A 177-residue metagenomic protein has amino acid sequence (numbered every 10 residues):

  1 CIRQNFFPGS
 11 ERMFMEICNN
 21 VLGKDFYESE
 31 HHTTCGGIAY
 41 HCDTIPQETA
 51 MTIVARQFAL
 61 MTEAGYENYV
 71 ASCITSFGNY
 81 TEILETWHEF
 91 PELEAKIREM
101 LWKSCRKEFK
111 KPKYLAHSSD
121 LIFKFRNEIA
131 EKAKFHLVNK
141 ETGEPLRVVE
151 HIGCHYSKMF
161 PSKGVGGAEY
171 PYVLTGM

Functional and structural regions predicted by a protein language model:
C1-M177: Iron-sulfur cluster-binding electron-transfer modules in prokaryotic oxidoreductases
